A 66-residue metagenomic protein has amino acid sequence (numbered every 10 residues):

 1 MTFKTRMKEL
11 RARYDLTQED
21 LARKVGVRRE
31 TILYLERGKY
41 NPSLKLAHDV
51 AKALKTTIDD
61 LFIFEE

Functional and structural regions predicted by a protein language model:
M1-R13: A short, Lys/Arg-rich alpha-helix, primarily the initiator
A12, R23, K52: Alpha-helical residues within the helix-turn-helix
L16-L33: Short alpha-helical DNA-recognition segment
K45-D60: DNA major-groove recognition helix of helix-turn-helix/homeodomain DNA-binding modules
I63-E66: Short, charged recognition helix plus adjacent turn of helix-turn-helix-like nucleic-acid-binding domains
